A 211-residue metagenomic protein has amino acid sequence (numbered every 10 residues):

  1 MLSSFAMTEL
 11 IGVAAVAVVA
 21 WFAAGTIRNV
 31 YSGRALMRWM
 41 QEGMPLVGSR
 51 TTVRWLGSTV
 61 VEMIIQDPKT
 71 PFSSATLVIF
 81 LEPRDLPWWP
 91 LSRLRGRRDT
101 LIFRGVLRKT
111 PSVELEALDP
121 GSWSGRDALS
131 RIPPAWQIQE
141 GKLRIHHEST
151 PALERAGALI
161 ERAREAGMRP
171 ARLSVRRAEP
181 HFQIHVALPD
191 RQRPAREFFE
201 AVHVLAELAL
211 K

Functional and structural regions predicted by a protein language model:
M1-S4: Short, strongly hydrophobic alpha-helical membrane anchors
A6-A24: Single-pass alpha-helical transmembrane signal-anchor segments
M7, L46, S130, L143 (+2 more regions): Residue-level detector of solvent-exposed, low-hydrophobicity positions
A24-R97: N-terminal topogenic membrane-targeting module
M40-G43, L159-R162, L205: Residues that form generic nucleotide/phosphate-binding pockets
P71-E197: Structured extramembrane domains adjacent to transmembrane segments
A195-L210: Short amphipathic C-terminal alpha-helix that caps PH/PH-like domains
